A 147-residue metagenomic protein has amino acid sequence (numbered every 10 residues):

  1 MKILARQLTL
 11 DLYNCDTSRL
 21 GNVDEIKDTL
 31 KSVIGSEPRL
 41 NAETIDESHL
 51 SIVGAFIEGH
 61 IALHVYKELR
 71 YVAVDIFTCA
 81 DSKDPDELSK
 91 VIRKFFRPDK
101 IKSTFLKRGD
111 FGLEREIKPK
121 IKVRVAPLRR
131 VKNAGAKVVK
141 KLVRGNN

Functional and structural regions predicted by a protein language model:
M1-N147: Polybasic/polar functional segments that serve as interface/processing modules
